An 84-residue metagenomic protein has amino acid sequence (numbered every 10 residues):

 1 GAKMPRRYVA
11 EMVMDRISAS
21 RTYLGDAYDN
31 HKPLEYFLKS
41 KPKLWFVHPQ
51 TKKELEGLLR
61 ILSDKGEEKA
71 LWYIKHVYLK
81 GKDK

Functional and structural regions predicted by a protein language model:
G1-K84: Metal-dependent phosphohydrolase cores
